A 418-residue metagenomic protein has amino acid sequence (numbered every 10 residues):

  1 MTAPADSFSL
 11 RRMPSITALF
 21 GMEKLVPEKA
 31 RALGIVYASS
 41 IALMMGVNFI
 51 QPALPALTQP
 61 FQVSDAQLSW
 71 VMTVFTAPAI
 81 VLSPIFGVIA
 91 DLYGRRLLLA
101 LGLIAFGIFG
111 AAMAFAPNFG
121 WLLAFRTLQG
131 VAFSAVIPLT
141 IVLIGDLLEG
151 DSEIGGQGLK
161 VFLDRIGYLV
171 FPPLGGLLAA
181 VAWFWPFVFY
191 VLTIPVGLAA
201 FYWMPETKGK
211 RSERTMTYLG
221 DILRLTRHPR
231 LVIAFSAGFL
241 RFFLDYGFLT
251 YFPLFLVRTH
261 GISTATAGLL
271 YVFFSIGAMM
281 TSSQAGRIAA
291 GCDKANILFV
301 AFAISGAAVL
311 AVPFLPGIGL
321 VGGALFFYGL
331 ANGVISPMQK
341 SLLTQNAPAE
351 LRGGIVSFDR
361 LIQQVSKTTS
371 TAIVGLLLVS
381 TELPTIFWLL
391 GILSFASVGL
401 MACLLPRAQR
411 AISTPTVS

Functional and structural regions predicted by a protein language model:
P14-V26, P205-A234: Juxtamembrane intracellular "pre-TM" segments in multi-pass secondary transporters
Q62, G94, F115-W121, A132 (+3 more regions): Helix-breaking motifs and short loop linkers at transmembrane-helix boundaries and internal kinks in secondary membrane
V81-G120: Conserved MFS/SLC helix-loop-helix module at the cytosolic interface between two early adjacent transmembrane helices
S83-G94, T281-D293, L378-V379: Helix-to-loop junctions at the C-terminal end of transmembrane segments in multipass secondary transporters
A105, F109-A112, G120-Q129, G319-F327: Paired small-residue
F119, F125-D164: Cytoplasmic helix-loop-helix junction between adjacent transmembrane helices in 12-TM secondary transporters
L159-Y202: Helix-loop-helix hairpin linking two adjacent transmembrane segments in secondary transporters
T344-L383: A late C-terminal transmembrane helix in Major Facilitator Superfamily
